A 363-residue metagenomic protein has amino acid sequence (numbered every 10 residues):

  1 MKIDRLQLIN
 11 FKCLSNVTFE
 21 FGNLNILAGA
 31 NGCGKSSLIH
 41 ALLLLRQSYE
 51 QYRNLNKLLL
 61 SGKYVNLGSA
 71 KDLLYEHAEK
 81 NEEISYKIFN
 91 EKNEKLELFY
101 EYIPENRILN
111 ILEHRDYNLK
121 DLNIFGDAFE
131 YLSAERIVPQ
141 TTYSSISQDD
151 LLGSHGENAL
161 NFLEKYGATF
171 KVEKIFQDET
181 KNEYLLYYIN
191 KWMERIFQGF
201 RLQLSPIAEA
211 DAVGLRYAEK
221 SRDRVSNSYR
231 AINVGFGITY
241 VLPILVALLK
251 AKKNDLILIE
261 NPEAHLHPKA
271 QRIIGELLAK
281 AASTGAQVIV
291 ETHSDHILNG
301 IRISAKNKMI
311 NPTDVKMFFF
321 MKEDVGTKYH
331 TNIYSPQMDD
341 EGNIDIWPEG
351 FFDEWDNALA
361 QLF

Functional and structural regions predicted by a protein language model:
M1-L58, I207, D211-F363: Switch/communication elements of ASCE P-loop NTPase nucleotide-binding domains
S48-P243, A247, K252-K253, T327 (+1 more regions): Phosphate-coordinating catalytic segments in nucleotide- and nucleic-acid-processing enzymes
